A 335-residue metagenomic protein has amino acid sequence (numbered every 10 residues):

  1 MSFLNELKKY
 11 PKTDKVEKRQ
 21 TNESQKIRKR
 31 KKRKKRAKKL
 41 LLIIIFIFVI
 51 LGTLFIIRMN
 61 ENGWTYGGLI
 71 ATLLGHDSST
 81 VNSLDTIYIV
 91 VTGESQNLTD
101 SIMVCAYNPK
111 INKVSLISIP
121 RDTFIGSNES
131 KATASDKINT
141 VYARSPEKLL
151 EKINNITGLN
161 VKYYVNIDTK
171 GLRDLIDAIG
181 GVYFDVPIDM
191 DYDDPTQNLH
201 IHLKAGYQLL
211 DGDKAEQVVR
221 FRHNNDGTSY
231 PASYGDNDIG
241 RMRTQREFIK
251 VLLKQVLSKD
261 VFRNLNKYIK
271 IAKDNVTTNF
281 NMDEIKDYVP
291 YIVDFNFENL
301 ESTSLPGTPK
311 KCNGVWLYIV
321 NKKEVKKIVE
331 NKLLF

Functional and structural regions predicted by a protein language model:
S2-K29, I43-F46, I50-F335: Non-catalytic, solvent-exposed segments at the cell envelope interface
K29-L40: Short, low-complexity patches enriched in S/T/P/G
